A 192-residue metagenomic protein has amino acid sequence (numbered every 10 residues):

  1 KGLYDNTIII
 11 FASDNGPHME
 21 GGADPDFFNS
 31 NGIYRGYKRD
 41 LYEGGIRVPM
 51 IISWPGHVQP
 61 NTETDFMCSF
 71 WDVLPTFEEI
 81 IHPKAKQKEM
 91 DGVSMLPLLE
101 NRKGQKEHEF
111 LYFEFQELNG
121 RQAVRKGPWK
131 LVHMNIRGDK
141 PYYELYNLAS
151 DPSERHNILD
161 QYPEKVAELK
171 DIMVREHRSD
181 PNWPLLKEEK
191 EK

Functional and structural regions predicted by a protein language model:
K1-N6, E79-E89, V174-K192: Surface-exposed helix-capping loop/turn segments at secondary-structure junctions
K1-P25: Metal-dependent active-site segment of extracytoplasmic phospho-/sulfohydrolases and closely related
L3-I9, R47-V48, K106-H108, G127-W129 (+1 more regions): Loop/turn elements at helix/coil->beta-strand transitions in domains of secreted/extracellular proteins
I8-S13, M50, V73-E78: Beta-strand elements within well-structured catalytic alpha/beta cores of enzymes that handle phosphate/sulfate esters
P17-L41, V58-T62, F66, W71-L148 (+1 more regions): C-terminal cap/loop subdomain of S1 sulfatases and analogous C-terminal strand-loop tails that border
I52-P55: Conserved nucleotide-sugar donor-binding and metal-coordinating catalytic region shared by glycosyltransferases
D151: Intrinsically disordered, low-complexity polar regions and short flexible loop motifs
H156-E164: Active-site-proximal N-terminal segment of extracellular/periplasmic enzymes that hydrolyze or transfer
